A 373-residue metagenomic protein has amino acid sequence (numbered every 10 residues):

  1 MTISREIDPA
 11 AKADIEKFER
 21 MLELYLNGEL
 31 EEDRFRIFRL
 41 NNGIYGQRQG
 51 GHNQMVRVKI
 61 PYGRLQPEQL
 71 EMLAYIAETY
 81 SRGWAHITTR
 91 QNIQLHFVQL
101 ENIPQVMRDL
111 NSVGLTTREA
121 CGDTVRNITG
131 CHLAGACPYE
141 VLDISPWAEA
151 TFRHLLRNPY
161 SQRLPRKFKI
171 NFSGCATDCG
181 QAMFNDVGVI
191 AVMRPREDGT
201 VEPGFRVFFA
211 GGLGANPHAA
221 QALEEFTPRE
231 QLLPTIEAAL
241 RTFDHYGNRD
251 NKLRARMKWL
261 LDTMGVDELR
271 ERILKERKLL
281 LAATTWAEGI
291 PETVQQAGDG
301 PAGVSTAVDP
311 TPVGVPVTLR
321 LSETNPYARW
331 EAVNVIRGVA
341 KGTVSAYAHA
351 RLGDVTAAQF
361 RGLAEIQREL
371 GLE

Functional and structural regions predicted by a protein language model:
M1-E373: Peripheral terminal and linker regions in Fe-S/redox and tRNA-modifying enzymes
